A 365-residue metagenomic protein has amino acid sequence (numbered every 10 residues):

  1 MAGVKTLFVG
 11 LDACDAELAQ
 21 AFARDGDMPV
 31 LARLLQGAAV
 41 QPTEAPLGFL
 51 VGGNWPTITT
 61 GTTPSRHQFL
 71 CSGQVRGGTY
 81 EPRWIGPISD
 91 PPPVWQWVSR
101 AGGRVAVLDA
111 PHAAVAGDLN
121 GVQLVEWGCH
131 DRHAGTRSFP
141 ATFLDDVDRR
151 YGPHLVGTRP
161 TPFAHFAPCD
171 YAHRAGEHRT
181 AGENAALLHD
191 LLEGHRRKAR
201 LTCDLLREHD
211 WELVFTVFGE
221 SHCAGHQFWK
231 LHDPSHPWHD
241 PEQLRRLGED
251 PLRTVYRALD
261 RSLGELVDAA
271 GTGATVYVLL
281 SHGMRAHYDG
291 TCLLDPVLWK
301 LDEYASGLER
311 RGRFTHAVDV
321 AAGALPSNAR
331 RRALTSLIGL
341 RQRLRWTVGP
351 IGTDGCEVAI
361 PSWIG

Functional and structural regions predicted by a protein language model:
A2-L7: Extreme N-terminal starter segment of soluble prokaryotic enzymes
F8-G10, F215-V217: Structural cue for short, hydrophobic secondary-structure segments
L11, A16, Q20, D25 (+10 more regions): Secreted, luminal/periplasmic, and some membrane-associated catalytic domains that remodel anionic oxygen-ester
D25-L35: Cytochrome P450 catalytic domain signature, combining two hallmark sequence patches
L35, S99, R207: Anion (oxyanion) recognition and catalysis
P64, P111, V217-H222: Short glycine-enriched loops at secondary-structure junctions
A164-A185, F218-D250: Active-site-proximal, well-structured secondary-structure segments within enzyme catalytic domains
L188-H209, V214, L231-V276, A305: A long, amphipathic alpha-helix that forms part of the scaffold/cap immediately adjacent to metal-dependent active
